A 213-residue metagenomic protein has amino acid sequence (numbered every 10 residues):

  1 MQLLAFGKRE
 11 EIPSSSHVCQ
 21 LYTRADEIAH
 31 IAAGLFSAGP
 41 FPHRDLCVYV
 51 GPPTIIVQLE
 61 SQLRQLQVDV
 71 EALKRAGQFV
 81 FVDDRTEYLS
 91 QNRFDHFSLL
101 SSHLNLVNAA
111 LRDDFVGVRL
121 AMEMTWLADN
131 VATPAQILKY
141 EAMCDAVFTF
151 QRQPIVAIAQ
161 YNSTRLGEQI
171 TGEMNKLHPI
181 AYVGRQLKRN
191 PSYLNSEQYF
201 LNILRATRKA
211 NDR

Functional and structural regions predicted by a protein language model:
M1-R213: Non-catalytic regulatory/interaction regions at protein termini and inter-domain linkers
